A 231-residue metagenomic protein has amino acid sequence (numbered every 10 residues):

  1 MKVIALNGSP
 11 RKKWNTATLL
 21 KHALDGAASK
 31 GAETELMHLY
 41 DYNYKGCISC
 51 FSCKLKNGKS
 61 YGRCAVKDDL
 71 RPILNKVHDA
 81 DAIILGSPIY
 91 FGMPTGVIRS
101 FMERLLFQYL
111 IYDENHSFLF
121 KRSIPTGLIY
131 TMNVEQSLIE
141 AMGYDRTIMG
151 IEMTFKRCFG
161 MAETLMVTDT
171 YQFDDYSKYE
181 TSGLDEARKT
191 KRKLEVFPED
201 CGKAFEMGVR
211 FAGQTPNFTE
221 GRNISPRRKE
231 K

Functional and structural regions predicted by a protein language model:
M1-E114, G183-K231: N-terminal beta1-alpha1-beta2 submodule of the flavodoxin-like/Rossmannoid cofactor-binding fold
G8, L39, I129-T131, V167: Cofactor-binding loop segments of dinucleotide-utilizing enzymes, especially the Rossmann-like FAD- and NAD(P)+-binding
C47-C50, I139-A141, D174-Y179: Short aromatic-enriched loop/helix-cap "lid" or pocket-rim segments at secondary-structure transitions that line
R71-N75, I129, D174-K178: Membrane-targeting and insertion segments and their boundary/processing signals
Y90-G92, V134-E135, Y171: Short, catalytically relevant binding-site loops at active-site mouths
G96-V97, L110-L165: Short, glycine-/small-residue-rich phosphate/pyrophosphate-handling segment
C158, S177-E186: The feature marks non-catalytic terminal segments
E163-D174: Beta-strand-loop-alpha "switch" segments that mediate conformational coupling across diverse proteins
